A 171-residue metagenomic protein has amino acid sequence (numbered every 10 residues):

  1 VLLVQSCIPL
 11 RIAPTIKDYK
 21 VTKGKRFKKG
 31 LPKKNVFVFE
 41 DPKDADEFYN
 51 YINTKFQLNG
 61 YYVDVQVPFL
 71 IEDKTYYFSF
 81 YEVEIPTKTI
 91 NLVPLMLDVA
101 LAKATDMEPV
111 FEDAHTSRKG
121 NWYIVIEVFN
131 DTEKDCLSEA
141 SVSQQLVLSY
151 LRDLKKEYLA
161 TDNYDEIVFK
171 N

Functional and structural regions predicted by a protein language model:
L3-S6: C-terminal motif of bacterial Sec signal peptides marking the signal peptidase cleavage site
I8-I12: Bacterial signal peptide processing site
I16-F37: Post-signal peptide N-terminal segment of mature Sec-exported envelope proteins
K17, E47-N53, A160-F169: Glycine-rich, compositionally biased intrinsically disordered regions
L31, K43, R118-N121: Short, solvent-exposed coil/turn segments at beta-strand boundaries
F37-P42, E127-N130: Short beta-strand-to-loop capping motifs
K43-D113: Structured domain cores in non-transmembrane regions
E84-N171: Extracytoplasmic electrostatic interaction patches
